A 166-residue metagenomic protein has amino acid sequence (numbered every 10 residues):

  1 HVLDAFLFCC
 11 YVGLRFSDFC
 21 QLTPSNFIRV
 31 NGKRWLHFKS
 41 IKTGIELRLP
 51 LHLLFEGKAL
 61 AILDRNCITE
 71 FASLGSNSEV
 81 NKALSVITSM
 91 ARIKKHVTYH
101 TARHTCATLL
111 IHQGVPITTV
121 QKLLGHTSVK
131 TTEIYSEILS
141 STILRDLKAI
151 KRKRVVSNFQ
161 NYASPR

Functional and structural regions predicted by a protein language model:
H1-F16: Basic, Lys/Arg- and aromatic-enriched nucleic-acid-binding interface segment
A5, S17-L22, V120: Alpha-helix N-cap/helix-start motif at helix boundaries, enriched for small hydrophobics
V12, Q21-L60: Conserved tyrosine-mediated DNA breakage-rejoining catalytic core shared by Y-recombinases
R15, P116, T127-K130: Short coil/turn motifs that cap or connect alpha-helices
S40-G44, L124, S128-A149: Catalytic-site neighborhood detector that most strongly recognizes the C-terminal catalytic loop/helix of tyrosine
I41-V86: C-terminal catalytic core of Y-nucleophile DNA break-rejoin enzymes
R65-E70, L74, N81-K122: Short, basic (Lys/Arg/His-rich) helix/loop patches that form interaction surfaces in the mid-to-C-terminal regions
I150-R166: C-terminal secondary-structure termini that scaffold catalytic or DNA-interacting sites
